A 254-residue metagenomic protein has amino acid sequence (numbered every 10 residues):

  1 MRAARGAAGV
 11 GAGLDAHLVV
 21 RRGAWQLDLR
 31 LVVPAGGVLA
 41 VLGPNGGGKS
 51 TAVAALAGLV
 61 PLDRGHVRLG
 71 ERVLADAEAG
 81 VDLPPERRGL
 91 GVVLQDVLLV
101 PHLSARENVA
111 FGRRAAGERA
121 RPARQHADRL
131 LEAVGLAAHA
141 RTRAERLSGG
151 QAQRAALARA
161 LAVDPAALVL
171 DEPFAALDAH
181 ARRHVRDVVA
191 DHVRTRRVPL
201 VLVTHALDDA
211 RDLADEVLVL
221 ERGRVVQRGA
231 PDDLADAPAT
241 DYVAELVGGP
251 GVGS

Functional and structural regions predicted by a protein language model:
R72-D76, R121-H139, A190-D191: Conserved ABC ATPase "signature" region
L74-G91, A115, L234-P238: ABC ATPase NBD coupling module
L103-G112: Short coil-to-helix segment of the ABC ATPase nucleotide-binding domain corresponding to the Q-loop/switch region
R143-L147, Q151: Conserved ABC ATPase signature
A162-A166: A short, proline-enriched helix->beta-strand linker immediately N-terminal to the Walker B motif in ABC-type P-loop
R222-G223: Conserved ABC ATPase "signature" C-loop
R228-G229, A237: ABC ATPase "signature
